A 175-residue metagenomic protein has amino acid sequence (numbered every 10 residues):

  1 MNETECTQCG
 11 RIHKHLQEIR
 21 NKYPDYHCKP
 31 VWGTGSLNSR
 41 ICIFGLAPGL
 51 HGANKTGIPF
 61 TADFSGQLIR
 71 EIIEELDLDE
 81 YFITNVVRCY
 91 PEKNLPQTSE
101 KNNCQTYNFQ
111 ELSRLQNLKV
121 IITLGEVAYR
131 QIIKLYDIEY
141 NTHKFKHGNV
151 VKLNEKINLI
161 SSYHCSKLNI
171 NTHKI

Functional and structural regions predicted by a protein language model:
M1-F145, N149-L153, I157-I175: A polyanion-binding, active-site-adjacent surface
